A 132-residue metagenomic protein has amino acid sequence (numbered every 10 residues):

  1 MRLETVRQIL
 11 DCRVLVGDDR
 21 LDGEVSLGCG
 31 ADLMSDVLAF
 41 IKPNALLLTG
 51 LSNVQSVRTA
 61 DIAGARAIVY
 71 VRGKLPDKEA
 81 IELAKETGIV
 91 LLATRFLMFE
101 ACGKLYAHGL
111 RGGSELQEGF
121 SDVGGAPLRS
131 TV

Functional and structural regions predicted by a protein language model:
M1-D19: N-terminal, charge-rich interaction modules
L3-E4, K85-I89, V132: Catalytic, metal-anchored helix/loop core of enzyme active sites in primary metabolism
D22-G23, L27-L46, G50-F120: Feature captures the catalytic cores and cofactor-binding loops of soluble hydro-lyases/lyases that act on carboxylate
E115-V132: Internal, active-site/partner-interface "lid" segment
